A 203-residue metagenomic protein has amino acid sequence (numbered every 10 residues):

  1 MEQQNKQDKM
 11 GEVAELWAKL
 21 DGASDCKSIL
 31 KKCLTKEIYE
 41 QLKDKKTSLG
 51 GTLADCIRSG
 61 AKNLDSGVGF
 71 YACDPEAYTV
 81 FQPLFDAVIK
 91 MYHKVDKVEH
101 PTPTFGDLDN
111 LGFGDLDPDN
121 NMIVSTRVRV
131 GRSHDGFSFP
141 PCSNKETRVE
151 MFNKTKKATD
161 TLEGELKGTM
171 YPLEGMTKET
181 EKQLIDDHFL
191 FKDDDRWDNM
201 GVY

Functional and structural regions predicted by a protein language model:
E2-Y203: Long, Pro/Ser/Thr-rich low-complexity/intrinsically disordered regulatory tracts in eukaryotic proteins
